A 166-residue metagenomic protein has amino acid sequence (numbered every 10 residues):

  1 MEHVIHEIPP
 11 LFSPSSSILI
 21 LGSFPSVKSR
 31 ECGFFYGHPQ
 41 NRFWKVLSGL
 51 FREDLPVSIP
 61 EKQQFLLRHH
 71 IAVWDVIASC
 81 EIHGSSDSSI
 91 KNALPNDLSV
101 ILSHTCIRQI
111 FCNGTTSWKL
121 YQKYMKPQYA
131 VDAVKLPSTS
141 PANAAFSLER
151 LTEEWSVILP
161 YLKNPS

Functional and structural regions predicted by a protein language model:
E2-S17, P39, S86-N96, Q122-S166: C-terminal capping/extension of enzyme domains
S17-S23: Short, hydrophobic/glycine-enriched beta-strand segments
F24-P25, I77-C80, P137-S140: Short, histidine-centered active-site or binding-site loop motifs used for metal coordination, general acid-base
K28-S89: Short, surface-exposed acidic-centric catalytic microdomains
K45-G49, V100, K123: Residue-level signal for well-ordered alpha-helical scaffold segments within enzymatic catalytic domains
R68-T116: Internal catalytic-core helix/loop-beta-alpha segment that presents or stabilizes conserved functional determinants
S117-Y121: Short, well-ordered alpha-helical microsegments
